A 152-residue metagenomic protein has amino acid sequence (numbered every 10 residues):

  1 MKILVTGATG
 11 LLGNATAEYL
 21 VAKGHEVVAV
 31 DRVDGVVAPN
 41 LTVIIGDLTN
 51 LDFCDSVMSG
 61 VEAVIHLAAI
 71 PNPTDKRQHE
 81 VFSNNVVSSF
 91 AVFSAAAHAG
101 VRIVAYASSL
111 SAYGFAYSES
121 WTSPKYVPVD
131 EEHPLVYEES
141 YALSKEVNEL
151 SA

Functional and structural regions predicted by a protein language model:
K2, E26, R102-I103: Residues at the starts of beta-strands that form the adenosine-phosphate
I3-K23: N-terminal Rossmann NAD(P)H-binding glycine-rich loop of SDR-like oxidoreductase domains
T6, V30, V64-A68, V104-L110: SDR active-site strand-loop-helix element
K23-V36: Conserved glycine-rich Rossmann-like NAD(P)H-binding loop of the short-chain dehydrogenase/reductase
G35, G46-N84: NAD(P)H-binding glycine-rich loop region in Rossmannoid oxidoreductase-like domains and their noncatalytic homologs
V64, K76-A105: NAD(P)-cofactor binding segment of oxidoreductase domains
A91-E138: Conserved Rossmann-fold NAD(P)-dependent oxidoreductase catalytic core, especially the SDR/UDP-sugar
V136-A152: Active-site Tyr-X1-5-Lys
